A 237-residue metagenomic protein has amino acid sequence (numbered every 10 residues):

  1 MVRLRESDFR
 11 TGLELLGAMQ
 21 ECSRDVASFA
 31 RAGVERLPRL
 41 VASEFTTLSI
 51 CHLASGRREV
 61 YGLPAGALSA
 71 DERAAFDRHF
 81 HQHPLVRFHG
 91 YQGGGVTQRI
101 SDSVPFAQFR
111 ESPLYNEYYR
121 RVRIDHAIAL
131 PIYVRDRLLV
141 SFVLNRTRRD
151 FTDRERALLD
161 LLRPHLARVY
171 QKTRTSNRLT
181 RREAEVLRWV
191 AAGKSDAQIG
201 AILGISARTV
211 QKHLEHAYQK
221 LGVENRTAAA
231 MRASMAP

Functional and structural regions predicted by a protein language model:
V2-L4, E14-R149, D153-R154: Regulatory input/activation interfaces that engage signals or partners
F151-R168: Amphipathic alpha-helical "output/dimerization" segments
Y170-R181: Short alpha-helical interdomain "coupling" segment at the junction between an upstream regulatory sensor module
R182-V186: The N-cap/first-turn positions of alpha helices within or immediately adjacent to helix-turn-helix DNA-binding domains
S195, I205-T209: Helix-turn-helix DNA-binding motif, specifically the short coil turn and the N-cap/start of the second
I202, H213-H216: Residues within the DNA-recognition helix of helix-turn-helix
Y218-P237: Basic, Lys/Arg-enriched C-terminal extension of HTH/homeodomain DNA-binding domains
